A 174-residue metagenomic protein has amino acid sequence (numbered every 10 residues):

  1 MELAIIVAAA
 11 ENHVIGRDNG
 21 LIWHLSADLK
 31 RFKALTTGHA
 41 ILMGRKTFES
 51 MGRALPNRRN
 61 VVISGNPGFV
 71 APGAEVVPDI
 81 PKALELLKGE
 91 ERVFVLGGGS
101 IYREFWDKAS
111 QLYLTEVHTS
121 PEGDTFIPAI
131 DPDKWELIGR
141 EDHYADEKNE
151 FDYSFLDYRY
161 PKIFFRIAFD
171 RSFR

Functional and structural regions predicted by a protein language model:
M1-R174: Enzymes that bind and transform nitrogen-containing heteroaromatic metabolites
